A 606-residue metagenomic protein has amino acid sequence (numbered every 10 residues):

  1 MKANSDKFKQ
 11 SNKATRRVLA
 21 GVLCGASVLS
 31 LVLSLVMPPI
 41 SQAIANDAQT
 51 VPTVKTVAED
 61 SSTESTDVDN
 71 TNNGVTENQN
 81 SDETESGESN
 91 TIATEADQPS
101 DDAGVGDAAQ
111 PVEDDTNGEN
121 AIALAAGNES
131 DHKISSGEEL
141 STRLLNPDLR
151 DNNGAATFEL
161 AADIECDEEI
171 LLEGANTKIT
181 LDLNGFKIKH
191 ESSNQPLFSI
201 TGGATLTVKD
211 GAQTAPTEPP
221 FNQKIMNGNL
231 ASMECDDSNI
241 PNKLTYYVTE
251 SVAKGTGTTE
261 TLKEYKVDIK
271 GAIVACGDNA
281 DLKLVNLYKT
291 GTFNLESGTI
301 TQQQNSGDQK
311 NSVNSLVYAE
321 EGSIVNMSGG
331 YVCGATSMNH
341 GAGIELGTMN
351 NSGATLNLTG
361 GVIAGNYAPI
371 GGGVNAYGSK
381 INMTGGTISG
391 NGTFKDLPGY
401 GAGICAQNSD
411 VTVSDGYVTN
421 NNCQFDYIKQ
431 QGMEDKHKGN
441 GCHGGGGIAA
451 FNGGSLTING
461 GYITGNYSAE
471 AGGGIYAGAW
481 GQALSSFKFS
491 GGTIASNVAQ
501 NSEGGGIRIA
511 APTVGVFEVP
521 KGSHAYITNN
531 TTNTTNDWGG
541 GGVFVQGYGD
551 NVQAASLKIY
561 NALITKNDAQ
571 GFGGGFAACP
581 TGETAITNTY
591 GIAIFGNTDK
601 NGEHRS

Functional and structural regions predicted by a protein language model:
M1-K13, V36-N146: Low-complexity, acidic Ser/Thr/Pro-rich repeat tracts that form intrinsically disordered stalk/linker regions of very
M1-T53, L160, V374, I404 (+4 more regions): Gram-positive cell-envelope targeting signals
D69-N70, D114, T290, S297-G298 (+16 more regions): Polar/charged low-complexity regions in secreted precursors and cytosolic/nuclear IDRs
H132-I134, D148-C166, K178-N184: Glycine-rich repeat segments that build the extracellular carbohydrate-interaction surface of secreted and virion
L140-D151, C166-G174, L181, F293 (+2 more regions): Short, T/G/N/S-enriched strand-turn elements that build extracellular solenoid repeat scaffolds
E165-T180, K189-G211, A215-P220, N227-T245 (+11 more regions): Extracellular beta-strand-rich solenoid/capping regions of secreted or surface-exposed proteins that bind or remodel
L183-F186, T205-N227, Y246-Y247, K263-A272 (+10 more regions): Right-handed parallel beta-helix
A280-V285, Q309-V317, S323, N339-T348 (+13 more regions): Glycine-centered small-residue motifs that form tight turns and secondary-structure capping sites at repeat-unit
